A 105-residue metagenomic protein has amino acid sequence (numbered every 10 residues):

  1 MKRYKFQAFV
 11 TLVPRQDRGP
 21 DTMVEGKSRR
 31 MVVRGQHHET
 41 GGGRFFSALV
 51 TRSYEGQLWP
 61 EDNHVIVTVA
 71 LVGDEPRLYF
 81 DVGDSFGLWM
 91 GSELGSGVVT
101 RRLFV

Functional and structural regions predicted by a protein language model:
M1-V105: C-terminal effector/interaction modules appended to NTPase cores
